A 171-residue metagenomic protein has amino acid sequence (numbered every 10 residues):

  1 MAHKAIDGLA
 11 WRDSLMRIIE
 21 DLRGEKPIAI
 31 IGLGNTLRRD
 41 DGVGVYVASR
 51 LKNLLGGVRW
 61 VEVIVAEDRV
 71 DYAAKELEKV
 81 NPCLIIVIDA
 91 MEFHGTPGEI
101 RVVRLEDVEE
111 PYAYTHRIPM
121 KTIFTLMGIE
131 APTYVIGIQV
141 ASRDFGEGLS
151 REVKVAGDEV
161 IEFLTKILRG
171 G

Functional and structural regions predicted by a protein language model:
M1-V140, E147-G171: N-terminal catalytic or cofactor-binding beta/alpha core of small enzyme domains
